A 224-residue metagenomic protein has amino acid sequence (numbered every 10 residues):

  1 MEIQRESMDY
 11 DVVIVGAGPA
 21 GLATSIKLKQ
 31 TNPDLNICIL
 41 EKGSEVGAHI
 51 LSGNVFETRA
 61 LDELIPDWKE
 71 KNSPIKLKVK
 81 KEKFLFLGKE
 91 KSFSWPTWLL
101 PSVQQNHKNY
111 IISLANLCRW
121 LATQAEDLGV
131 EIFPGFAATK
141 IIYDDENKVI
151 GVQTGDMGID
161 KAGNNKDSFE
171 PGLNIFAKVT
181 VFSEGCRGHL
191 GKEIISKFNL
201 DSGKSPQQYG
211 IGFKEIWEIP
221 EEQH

Functional and structural regions predicted by a protein language model:
Q4-E6, N174: Short, flexible hinge/linker loops that cap or flank conserved catalytic cores
Y10-C38: N-terminal Rossmann-like FAD-binding beta1-loop-alpha1 element of flavoenzymes
A20, E45, R187: Conserved Rossmann-like nucleotide-cofactor binding loop
K42-E90: N-terminal FAD cofactor-binding segment of flavoenzymes
H49-L51, P96-T97, K192-I195: Short, solvent-exposed loop/turn and secondary-structure capping segments
V103-T123, F133: Short beta-strand to alpha-helix junction loop
A115, Q124-H224: Predominantly flavin-linked oxidoreductase catalytic cores and closely associated redox partners
